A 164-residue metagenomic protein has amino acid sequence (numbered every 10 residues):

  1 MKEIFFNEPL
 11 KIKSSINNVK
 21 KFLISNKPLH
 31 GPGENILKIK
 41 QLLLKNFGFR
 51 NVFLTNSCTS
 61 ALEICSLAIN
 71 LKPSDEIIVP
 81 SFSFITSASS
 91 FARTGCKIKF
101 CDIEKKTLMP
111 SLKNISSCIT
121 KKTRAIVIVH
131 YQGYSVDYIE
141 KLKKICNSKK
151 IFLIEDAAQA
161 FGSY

Functional and structural regions predicted by a protein language model:
M1-A68, K72, I128, L142 (+1 more regions): Conserved PLP-binding active-site segment in aminotransferase class I/II-type PLP enzymes
I12, L62, F84, L108 (+1 more regions): Alpha-helix N-cap/loop-to-helix initiation residues
F53, I78, K99, F152-I154: Structural detector of well-ordered beta-strand residues that form the stable sheet scaffold of enzyme domains
S57, F82, Y131: Flexible loop residues that form catalytic and substrate-binding hotspots at small-molecule/glycan-binding clefts
E63, A88-S89, V136, E140: Alpha-helical elements of the RecA-like P-loop NTPase motor core of helicases
C65-I119, V127: Conserved PLP-anchoring active-site segment centered on the Schiff-base-forming lysine
K106-Y164: Active-site phosphate-binding strand-loop segment of PLP-dependent enzymes
